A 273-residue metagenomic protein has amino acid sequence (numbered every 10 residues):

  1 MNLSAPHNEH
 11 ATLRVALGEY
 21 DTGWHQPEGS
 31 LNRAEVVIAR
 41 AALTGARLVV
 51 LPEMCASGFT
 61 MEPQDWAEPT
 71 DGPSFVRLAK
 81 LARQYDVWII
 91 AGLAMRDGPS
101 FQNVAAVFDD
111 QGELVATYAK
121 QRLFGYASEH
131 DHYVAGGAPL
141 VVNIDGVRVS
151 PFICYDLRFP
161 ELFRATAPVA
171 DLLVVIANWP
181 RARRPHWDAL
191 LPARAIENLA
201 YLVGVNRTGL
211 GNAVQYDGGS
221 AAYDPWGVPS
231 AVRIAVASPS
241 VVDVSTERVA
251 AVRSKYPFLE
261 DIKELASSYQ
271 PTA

Functional and structural regions predicted by a protein language model:
M1-L48, V174: N-terminal active-site segment of His-dependent metallophosphoesterases
E19-D21, P52, A119, N206: Residue-level recognition of beta-strand->loop/alpha-helix junctions
E19-H25, T60-W66, V147-V149, L172-N178: Short, basic, glycine/proline-bearing loop/turn elements
P27-T117, P180-A200: Cys-nucleophile CN-hydrolase/nitrilase-fold catalytic domain and related Cys-dependent amidase chemistry that acts on
V49, R148-I153, V174-V175, V203: Short hydrophobic-aromatic micro-motifs
G72-I90, L157-S240: CN hydrolase (nitrilase-like) catalytic-core segments centered on the catalytic cysteine and neighboring Lys/Glu
R96-P168, A182-A189, A251-F258, S268: Active-site catalytic loop in hydrolytic enzyme cores
T117, V141, R207-A273: C-terminal beta-strand edge segments of enzyme domains
